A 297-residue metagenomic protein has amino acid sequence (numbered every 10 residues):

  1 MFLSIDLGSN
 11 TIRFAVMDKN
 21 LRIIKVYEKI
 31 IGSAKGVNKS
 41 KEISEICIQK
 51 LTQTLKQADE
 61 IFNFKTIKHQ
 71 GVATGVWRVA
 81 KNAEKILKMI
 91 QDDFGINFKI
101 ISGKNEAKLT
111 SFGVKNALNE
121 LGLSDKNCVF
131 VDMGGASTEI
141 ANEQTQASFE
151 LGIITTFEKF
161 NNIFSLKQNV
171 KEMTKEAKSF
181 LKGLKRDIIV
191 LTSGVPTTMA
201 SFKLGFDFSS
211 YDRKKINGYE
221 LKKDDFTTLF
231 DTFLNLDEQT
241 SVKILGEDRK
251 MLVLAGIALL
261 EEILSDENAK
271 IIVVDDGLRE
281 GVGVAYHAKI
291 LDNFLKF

Functional and structural regions predicted by a protein language model:
M1, R13, N127, E139: Conserved beta-strand and immediately adjacent loop positions that scaffold enzyme active sites
F2-I23: N-terminal basic/disordered segments at the start of proteins
I5-T11, F130-S137, T192-V195, G277: A short acidic Gly-Thr/Ser loop motif
V16, G32, G36-E60, T74-N127 (+1 more regions): Helical "lid/coupling" subdomains associated with nucleotide-phosphate turnover
I23-G32: Conserved ATP-binding subdomain of kinase catalytic cores across diverse folds
N63: Acidic (Asp/Glu)-rich catalytic clusters
